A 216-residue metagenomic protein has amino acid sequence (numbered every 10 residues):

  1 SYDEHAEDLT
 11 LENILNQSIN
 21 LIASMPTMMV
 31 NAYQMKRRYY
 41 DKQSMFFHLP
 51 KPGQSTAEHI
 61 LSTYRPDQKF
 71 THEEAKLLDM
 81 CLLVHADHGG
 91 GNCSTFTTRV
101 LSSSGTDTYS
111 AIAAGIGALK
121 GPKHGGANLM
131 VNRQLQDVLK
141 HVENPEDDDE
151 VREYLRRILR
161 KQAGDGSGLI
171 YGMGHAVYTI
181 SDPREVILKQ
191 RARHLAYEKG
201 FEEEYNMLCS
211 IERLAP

Functional and structural regions predicted by a protein language model:
S1-P216: Hydrophobic alpha-helical bundle cores within soluble ligand-binding/oligomerization subdomains
